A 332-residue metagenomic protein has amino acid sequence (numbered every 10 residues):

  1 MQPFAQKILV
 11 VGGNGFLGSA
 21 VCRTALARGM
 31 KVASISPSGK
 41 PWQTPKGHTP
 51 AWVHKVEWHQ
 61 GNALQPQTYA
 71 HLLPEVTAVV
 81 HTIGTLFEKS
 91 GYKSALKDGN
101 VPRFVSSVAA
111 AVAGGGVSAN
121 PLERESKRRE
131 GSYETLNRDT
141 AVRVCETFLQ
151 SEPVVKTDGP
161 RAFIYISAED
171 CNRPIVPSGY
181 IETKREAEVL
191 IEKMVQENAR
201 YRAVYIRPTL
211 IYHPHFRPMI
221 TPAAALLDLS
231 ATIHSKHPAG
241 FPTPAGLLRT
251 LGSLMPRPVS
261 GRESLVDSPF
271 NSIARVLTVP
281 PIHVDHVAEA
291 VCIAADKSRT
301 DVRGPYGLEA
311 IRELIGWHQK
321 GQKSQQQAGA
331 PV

Functional and structural regions predicted by a protein language model:
Q2-K31: N-terminal Rossmann NAD(P)H-binding glycine-rich loop of SDR-like oxidoreductase domains
V11, I35, T82, F163-E169 (+1 more regions): SDR active-site strand-loop-helix element
G15-F16, N271-V332: Mid/C-terminal beta-alpha module of Rossmann-like enzyme folds, strongest in SDR-family dehydrogenases/epimerases
P41-R143, T147: NAD(P)H-binding glycine-rich loop region in Rossmannoid oxidoreductase-like domains and their noncatalytic homologs
R103, A109-G115, L122-E134, G159-T183 (+1 more regions): Catalytic loop of short-chain dehydrogenase/reductase
V142-Q150, E169, P177-A203: Active-site Tyr-X1-5-Lys
T157-S167, V189-M219, P238: Conserved beta-loop-beta element that borders a ligand/cofactor-binding pocket
I181-E182, V204, T209-P269: NAD(P)-dependent short-chain dehydrogenase/reductase
